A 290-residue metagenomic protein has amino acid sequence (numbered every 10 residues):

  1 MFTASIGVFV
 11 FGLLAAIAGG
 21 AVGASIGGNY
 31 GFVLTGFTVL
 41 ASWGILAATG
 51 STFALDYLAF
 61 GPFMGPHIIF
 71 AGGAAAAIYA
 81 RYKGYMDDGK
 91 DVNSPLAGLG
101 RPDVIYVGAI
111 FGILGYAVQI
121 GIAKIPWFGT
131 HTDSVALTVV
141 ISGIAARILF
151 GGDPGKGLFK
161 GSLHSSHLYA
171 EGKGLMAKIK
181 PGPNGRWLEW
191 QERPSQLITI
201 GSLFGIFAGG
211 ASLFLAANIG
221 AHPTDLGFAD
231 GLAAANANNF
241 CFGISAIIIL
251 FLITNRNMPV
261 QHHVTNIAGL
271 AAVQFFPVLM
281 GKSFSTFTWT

Functional and structural regions predicted by a protein language model:
F2-T290: Alpha-helical multipass membrane-protein architecture
